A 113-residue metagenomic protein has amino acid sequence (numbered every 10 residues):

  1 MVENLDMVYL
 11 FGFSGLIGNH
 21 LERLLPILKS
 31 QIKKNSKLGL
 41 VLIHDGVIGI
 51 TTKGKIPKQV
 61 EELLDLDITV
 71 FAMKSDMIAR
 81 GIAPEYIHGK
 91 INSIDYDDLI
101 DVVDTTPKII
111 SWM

Functional and structural regions predicted by a protein language model:
E3, M7-E22, H44-T52: Short, glycine-rich nucleotide/cofactor-binding loops
L5, D67, T106-P107: Short, well-ordered alpha-helix to beta-strand connector turns
D6, S36-G39, T69: Residues at the starts of beta-strands that form the adenosine-phosphate
G18-S36, L40: Histidine-anchored nucleotide/phosphate-binding helix
E22-P26, K53-Q59, N92: Charged helix-capping and loop-helix junction motifs
I43-V47, K74-M77: Short beta-alpha junction loops
I56-R80: A glycine-rich helix N-cap at a beta->alpha junction
P84-W112: C-terminal structural segments of small proteins and small subunits
